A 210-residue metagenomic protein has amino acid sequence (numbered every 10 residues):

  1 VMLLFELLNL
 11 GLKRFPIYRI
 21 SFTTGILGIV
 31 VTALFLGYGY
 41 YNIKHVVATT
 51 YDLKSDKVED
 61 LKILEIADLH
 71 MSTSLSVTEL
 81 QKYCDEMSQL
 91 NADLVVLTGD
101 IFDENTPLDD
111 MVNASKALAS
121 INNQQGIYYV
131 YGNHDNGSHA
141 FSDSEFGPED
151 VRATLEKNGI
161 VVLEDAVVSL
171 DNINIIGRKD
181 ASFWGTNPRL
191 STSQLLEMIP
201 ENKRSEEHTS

Functional and structural regions predicted by a protein language model:
V1-I43: Non-catalytic terminal accessory segments
N9-T24, A48-S55, E79-A92: Short, charge-rich amphipathic segments
T32-D56, T73-T78: Hydrophobic alpha-helical transmembrane segments in integral membrane proteins
K57-S210: Soluble catalytic domains of enzymes that build or remodel membrane lipids, polysaccharides, and related
